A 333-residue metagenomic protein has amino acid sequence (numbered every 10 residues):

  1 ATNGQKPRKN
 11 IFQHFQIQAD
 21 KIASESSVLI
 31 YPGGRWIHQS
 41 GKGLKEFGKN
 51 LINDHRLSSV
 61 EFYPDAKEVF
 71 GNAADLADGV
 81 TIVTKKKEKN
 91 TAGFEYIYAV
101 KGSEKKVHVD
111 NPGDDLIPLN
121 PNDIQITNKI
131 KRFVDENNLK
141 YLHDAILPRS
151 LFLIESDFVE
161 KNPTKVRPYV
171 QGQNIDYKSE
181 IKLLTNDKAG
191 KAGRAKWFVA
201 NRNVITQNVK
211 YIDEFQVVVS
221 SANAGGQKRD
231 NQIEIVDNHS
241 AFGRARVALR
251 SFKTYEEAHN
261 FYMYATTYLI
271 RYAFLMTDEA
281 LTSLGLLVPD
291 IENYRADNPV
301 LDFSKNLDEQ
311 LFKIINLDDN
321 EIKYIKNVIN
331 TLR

Functional and structural regions predicted by a protein language model:
A1, I11-F15, R35, G71 (+3 more regions): Broad hydrophobic/π-residue packing in well-ordered secondary structure
A1-E68, G79-I82, F261: Conserved Class I SAM-dependent methyltransferase catalytic core
I22, A66-A245, F252-D319, K323: C-terminal substrate-recognition regions of SAM-dependent nucleic acid methyltransferases
I30-Y31, A248-R250: Conserved beta-strand segments of the P-loop GTPase G domain that flank and frequently precede/overlap
P32, K86, N327: Surface loops and adjacent helix of pleckstrin homology
N320-R333: Short, amphipathic C-terminal "tail helix"
